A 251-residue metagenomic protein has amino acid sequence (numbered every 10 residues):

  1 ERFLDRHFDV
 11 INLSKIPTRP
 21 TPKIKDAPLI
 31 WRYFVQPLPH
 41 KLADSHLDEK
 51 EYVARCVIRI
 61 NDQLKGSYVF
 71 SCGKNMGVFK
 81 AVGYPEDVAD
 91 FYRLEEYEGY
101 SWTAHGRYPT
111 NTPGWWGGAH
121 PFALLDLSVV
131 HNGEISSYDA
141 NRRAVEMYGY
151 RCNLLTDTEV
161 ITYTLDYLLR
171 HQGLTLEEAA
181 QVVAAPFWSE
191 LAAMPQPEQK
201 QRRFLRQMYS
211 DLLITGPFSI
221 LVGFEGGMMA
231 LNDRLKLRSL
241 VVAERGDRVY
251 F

Functional and structural regions predicted by a protein language model:
E1-F251: Conserved short alpha-helical segments that host acidic/polar catalytic motifs at enzyme active sites
